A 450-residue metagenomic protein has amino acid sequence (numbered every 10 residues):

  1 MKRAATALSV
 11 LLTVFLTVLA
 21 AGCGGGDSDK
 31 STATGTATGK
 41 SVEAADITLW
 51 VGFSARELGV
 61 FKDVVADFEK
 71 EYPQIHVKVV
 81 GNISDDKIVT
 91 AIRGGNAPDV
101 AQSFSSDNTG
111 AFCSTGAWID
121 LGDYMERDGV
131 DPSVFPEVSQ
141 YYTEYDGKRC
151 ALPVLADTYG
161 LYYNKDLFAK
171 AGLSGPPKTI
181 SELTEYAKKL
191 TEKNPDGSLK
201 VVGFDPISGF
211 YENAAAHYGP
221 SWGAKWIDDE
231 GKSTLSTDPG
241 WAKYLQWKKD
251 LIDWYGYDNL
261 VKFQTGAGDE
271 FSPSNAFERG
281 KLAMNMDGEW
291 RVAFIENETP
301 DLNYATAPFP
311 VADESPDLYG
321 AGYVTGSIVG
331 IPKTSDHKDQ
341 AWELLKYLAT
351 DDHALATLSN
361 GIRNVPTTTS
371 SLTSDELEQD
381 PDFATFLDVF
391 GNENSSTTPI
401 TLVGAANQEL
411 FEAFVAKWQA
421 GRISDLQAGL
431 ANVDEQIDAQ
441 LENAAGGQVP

Functional and structural regions predicted by a protein language model:
G39, G122-F135, N194-D196, V201-S208 (+5 more regions): Short, solvent-exposed loop/beta-turn-alpha elements that line the ligand-binding surface or hinge of extracytoplasmic
V64-V134, A169-K178, N275-A276, A283-M284 (+5 more regions): Extracytoplasmic "Venus flytrap"/periplasmic binding protein-like
A66, K70, A171, D253-D258 (+1 more regions): Extracytoplasmic/periplasmic substrate-recognition and gating elements
T90, P98-D99, D128-L167, V202 (+2 more regions): A structural signal for short loop-to-beta-strand junctions that line the ligand-binding cleft of periplasmic/secreted
S106-Y159, K200, G219, A305 (+1 more regions): Hinge/lid segment of periplasmic solute-binding proteins
V138, Y142, S359-E409, A413 (+2 more regions): Long, aromatic- and glycine/proline-rich binding clefts that accommodate carbohydrate-like moieties
D146, C150-V154, Y159, S181-T234 (+1 more regions): Extracytoplasmic/periplasmic solute-binding protein
Y186-K188, K232-T265: Glycine-centered hinge/linker elements that transmit conformational signals in sensory and ligand-binding systems
